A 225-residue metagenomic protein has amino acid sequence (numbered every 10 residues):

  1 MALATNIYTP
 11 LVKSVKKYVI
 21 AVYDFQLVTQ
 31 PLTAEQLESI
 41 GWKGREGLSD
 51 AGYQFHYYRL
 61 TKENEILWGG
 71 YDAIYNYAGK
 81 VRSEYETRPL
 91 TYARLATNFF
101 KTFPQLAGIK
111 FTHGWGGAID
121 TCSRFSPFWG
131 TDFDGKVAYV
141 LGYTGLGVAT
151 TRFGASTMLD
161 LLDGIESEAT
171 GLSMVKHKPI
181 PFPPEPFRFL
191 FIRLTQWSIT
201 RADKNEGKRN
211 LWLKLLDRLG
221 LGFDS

Functional and structural regions predicted by a protein language model:
M1-E35, S39-F133, L215-S225: Active-site substrate-recognition segment that forms the wall of the catalytic cavity or substrate channel
L67, A138-Y139: General beta-strand recognition
Y71, G142-Y143: Short strand-loop junctions, especially beta-strand C-caps/beta-turns that link beta-sheets to coils or alpha-helices
A118, Y143-T144: Short beta->alpha junction loops/turns
D134-A138, T144-S225: C-terminal lid/capping helical subdomain adjacent to the catalytic/cofactor pocket in oxidative enzymes
